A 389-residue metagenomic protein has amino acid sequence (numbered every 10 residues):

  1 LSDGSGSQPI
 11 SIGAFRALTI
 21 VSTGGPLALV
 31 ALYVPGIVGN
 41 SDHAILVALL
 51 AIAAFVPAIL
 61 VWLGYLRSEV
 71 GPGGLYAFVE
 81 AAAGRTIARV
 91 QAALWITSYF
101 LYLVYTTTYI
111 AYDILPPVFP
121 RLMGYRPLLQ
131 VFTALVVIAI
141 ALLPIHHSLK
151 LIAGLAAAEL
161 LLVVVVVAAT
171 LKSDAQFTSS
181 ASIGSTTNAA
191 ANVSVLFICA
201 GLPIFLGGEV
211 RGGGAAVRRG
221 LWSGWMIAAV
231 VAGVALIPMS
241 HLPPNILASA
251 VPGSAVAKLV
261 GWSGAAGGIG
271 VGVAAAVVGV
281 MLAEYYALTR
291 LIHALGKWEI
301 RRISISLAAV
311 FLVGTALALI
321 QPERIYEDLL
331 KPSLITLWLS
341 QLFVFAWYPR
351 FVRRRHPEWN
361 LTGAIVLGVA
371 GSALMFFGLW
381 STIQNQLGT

Functional and structural regions predicted by a protein language model:
S2-Y112, S194, A200-P203, G207-V210 (+2 more regions): Transmembrane helix-boundary motif of multi-pass solute transporters/channels
R16-S22, P117-P144, L155-A168, V193-L202 (+2 more regions): Transmembrane alpha-helical segments of multi-pass small-molecule transport proteins
T23-V34, V166-A168, I325-S340, A346-T389: A generic transmembrane alpha-helix motif of multi-pass inner-membrane proteins
G25-L27, A82, I87-A88, L155-A169 (+2 more regions): Small-residue-rich segments of transmembrane alpha-helices in multi-pass membrane proteins, especially helix faces
P35-L49, Y112-R126, H146-A156, G261 (+5 more regions): Transmembrane helix-loop boundary segments of multi-pass membrane transporters
I37, P57-A134, L142, A274-A294 (+1 more regions): Hydrophobic transmembrane alpha-helices that form the core helical bundles of multi-pass secondary transporters
A77-E80, G84, P116, W222-L282 (+1 more regions): TM-loop-TM module centered on a large, flexible mid-protein loop between adjacent transmembrane helices in multi-pass
M123-G124, L128, H146, A153-G270 (+2 more regions): Helix-loop-helix junctions that connect adjacent transmembrane segments in multi-pass membrane transporters
